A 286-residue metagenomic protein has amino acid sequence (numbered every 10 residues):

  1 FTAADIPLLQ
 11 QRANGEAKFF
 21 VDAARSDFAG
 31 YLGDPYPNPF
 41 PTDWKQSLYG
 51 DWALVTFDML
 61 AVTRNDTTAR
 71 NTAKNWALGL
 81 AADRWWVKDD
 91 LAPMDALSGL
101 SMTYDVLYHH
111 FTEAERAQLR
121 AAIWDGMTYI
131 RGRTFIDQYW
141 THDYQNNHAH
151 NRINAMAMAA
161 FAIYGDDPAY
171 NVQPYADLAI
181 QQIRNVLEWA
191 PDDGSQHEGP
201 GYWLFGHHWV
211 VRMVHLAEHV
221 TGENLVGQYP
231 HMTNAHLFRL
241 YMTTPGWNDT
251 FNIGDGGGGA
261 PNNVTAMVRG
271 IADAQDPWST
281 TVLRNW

Functional and structural regions predicted by a protein language model:
F1-V21, L60-N75, Y104-T128, A160-I180 (+2 more regions): Structural helix-adjacent loops and short alpha-helical linkers that scaffold large soluble proteins
L8-L48, T56-N65: Asp/Glu-centered strand-loop micro-motifs enriched in Gly/Pro and often flanked by an aromatic residue
A13-P35, T68-V87, Q118-Y139, P174-G194 (+1 more regions): Long, well-ordered core segments of solenoidal/helical folds
P37-P41, S101-G201, V211-R212: Active-site lining segments of carbohydrate-active enzymes
P41-R64, T72-A82, D95-V106: Non-membrane alpha-helical segments in proteins
W44-W52, K88-G99, Y144-N154, G201-W209: Aromatic- and histidine-enriched alpha-helix N-cap/loop-to-helix transition segments that scaffold the rims
A53-T63, A155-A157, W203-H219: Alpha-helical scaffold elements that line and support the substrate/ligand-binding pocket of soluble hydrolases
I163, F205-W286: Carbohydrate-active enzyme catalytic cores, enriched for enzymes that act on polyanionic acidic polysaccharides
